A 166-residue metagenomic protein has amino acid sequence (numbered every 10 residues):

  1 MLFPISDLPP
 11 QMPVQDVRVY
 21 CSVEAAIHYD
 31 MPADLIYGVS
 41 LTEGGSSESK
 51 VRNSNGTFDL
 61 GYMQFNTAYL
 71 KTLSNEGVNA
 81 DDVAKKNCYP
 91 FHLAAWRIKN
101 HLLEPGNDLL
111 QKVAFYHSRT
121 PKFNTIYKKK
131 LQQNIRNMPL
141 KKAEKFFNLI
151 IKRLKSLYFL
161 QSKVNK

Functional and structural regions predicted by a protein language model:
L2-F159: Catalytic glycan-binding domains that act on GlcNAc-containing polysaccharides
V164-K166: Short, solvent-exposed mixed-charge patches
